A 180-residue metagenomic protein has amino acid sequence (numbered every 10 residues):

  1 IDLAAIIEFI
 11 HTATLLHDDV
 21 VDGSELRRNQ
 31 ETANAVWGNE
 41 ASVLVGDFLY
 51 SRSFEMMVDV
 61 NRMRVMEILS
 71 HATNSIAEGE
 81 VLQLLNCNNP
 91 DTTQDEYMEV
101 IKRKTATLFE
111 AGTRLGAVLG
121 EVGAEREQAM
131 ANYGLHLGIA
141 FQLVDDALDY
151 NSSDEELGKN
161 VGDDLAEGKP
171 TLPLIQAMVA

Functional and structural regions predicted by a protein language model:
I1-V179: Mg2+-dependent prenyl diphosphate-binding active-site environment of isoprenoid biosynthetic enzymes
